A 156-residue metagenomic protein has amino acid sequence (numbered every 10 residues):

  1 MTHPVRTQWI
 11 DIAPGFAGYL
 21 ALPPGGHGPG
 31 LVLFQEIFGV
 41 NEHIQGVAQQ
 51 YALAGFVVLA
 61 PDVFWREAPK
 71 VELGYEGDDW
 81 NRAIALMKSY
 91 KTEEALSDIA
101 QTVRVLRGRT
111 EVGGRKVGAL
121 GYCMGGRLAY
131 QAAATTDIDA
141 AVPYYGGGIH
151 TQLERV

Functional and structural regions predicted by a protein language model:
M1-V156: N-terminal cap/leader regions of alpha/beta-hydrolase-fold enzymes, predominantly small-molecule hydrolases
